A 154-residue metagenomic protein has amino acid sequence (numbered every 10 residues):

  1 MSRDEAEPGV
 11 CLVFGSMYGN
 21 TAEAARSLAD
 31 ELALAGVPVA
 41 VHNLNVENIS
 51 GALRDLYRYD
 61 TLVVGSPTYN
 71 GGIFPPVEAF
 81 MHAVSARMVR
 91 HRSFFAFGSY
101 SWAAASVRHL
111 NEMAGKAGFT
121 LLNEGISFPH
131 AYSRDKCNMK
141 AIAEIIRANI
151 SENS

Functional and structural regions predicted by a protein language model:
M1-G9, S27-L44, A52-S154: FMN-binding flavodoxin-like domain, especially the glycine-rich phosphate-binding loop
F14, G19-T21: Glycine-rich phosphate/diphosphate-binding loop of Rossmann-like nucleotide-binding domains
